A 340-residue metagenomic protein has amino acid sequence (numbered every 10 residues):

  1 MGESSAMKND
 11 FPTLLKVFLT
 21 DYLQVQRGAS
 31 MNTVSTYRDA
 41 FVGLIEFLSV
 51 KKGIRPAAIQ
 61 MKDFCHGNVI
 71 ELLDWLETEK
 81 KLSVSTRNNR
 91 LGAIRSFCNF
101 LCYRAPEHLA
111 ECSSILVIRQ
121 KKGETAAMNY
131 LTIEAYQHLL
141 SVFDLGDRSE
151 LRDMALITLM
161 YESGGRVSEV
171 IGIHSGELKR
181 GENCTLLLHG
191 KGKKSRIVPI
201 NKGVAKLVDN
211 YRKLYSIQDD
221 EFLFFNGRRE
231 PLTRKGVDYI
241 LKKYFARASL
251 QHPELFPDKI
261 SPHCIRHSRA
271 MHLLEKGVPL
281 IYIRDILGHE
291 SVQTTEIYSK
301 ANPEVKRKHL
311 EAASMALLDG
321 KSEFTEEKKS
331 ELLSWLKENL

Functional and structural regions predicted by a protein language model:
M1-L340: Conserved catalytic core of the tyrosine transesterase superfamily
